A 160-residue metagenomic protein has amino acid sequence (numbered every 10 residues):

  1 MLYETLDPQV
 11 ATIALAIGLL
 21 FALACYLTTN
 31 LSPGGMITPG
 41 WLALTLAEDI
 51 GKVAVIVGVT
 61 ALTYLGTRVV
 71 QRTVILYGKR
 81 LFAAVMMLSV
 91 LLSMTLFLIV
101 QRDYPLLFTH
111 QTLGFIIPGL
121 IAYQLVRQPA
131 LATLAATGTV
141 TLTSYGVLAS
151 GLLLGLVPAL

Functional and structural regions predicted by a protein language model:
M1, A11, G155-P158: Active-site proximal loop and beta-alpha junction motif in alpha/beta enzyme cores
Y3, D7-F21, T28, S32 (+3 more regions): Alpha-helical transmembrane segments and their membrane-interface boundaries that form or gate the permeation pathway
Y3-L15, L46-V59, Y104-I116: Structural signature of hydrophobic alpha-helical transmembrane segments
T5, F21-T28, L42-I50, T95-D103 (+1 more regions): Hydrophobic alpha-helical transmembrane segments
A14, G18, A22, Y26 (+7 more regions): Alpha-helical transmembrane segments in multi-pass membrane proteins
T28-W41, Y77-A84: Short, non-helical or kinked segments that cap or interrupt transmembrane helices
L31-M36, K52-V57, F108-T109, L131-A136: Short, aromatic-rich membrane-interface segments at the entry and exit of alpha-helical transmembrane domains
R68-L160: C-terminal transmembrane helix-loop-helix hairpin of multi-pass membrane proteins
